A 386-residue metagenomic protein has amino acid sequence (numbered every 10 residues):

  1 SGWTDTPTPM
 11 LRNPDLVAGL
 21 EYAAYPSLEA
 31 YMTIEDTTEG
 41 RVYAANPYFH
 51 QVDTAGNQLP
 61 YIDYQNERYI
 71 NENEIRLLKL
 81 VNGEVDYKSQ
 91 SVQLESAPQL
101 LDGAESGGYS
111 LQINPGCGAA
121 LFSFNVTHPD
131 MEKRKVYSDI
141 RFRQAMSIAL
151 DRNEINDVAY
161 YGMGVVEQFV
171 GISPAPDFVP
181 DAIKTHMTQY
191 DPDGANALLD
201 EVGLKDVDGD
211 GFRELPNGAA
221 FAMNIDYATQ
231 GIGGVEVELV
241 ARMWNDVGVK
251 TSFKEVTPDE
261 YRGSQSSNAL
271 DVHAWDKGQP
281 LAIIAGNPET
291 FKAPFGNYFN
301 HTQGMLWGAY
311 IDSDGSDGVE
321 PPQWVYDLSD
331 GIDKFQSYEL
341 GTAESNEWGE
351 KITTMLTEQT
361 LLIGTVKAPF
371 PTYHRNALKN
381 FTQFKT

Functional and structural regions predicted by a protein language model:
S1-L59, Y64, E74, D191-E201: Gly/Pro-rich hinge or "lid" segments in bacterial periplasmic/extracellular proteins
A18-G19, F49-Q99, A241, G248-S252 (+1 more regions): Ligand-site clamp/hinge motif
Y25, Y31, E35, E39-R41 (+7 more regions): Detector for C-terminal structural segments
I34-A44, R68-D130, N153-A159, V166 (+1 more regions): Extracellular/periplasmic solute-recognition and catalytic clefts
N46-Y48, V81, A119-R141, V158 (+3 more regions): A bilobed periplasmic-binding-protein/Venus flytrap-type ligand-binding module shared by bacterial periplasmic
P60-Y64, P174-F178, E214-A228: Short, conserved helix/loop micro-motifs enriched in His/Cys and acidic residues
R76, V81-S91, S106-G107, V240-M243 (+3 more regions): Alpha-to-beta junction loops
D208-G211: Acidic, glycine-anchored loop motifs typical of Ca2+
